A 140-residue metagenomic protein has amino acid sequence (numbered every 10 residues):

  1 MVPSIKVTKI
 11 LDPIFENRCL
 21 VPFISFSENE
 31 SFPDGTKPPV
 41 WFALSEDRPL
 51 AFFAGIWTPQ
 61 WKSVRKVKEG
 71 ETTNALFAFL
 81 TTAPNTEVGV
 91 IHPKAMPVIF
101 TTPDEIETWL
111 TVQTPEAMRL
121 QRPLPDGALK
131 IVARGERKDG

Functional and structural regions predicted by a protein language model:
M1-G140: A structured binding-face within diverse protein domains that lines the active/interaction site
